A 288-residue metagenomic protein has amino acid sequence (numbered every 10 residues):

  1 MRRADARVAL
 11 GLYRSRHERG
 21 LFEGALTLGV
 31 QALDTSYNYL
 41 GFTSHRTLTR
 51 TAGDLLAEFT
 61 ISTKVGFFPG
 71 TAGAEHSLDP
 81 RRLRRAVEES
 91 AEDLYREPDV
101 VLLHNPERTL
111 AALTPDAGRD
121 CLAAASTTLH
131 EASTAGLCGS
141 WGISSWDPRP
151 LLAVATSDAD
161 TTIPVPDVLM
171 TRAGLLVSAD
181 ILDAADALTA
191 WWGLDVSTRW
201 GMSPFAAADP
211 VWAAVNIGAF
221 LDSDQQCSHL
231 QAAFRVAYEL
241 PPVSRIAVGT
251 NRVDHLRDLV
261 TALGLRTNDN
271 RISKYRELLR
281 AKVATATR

Functional and structural regions predicted by a protein language model:
M1-V65, P69, T128: N-terminal binding-site loop/beta-alpha segment at the start of enzyme catalytic domains that lines or forms
A4, A9-R19, N38-G41, N105-R288: Beta/alpha (TIM)-barrel catalytic core signal, keyed to glycine-rich beta->alpha loops juxtaposed to Asp/Glu that bind
G20, R46, R81-E92, A123-T127 (+1 more regions): Short, contiguous clusters of charged residues that form electrostatic/catalytic patches at enzyme active sites, used
L26-T27, G53, Y95, T134 (+2 more regions): Residue-level signal for alpha-helix termini/capping positions
H45-A57, L83-L94, A185-L194: Short amphipathic alpha-helices and their capping/turn segments at secondary-structure boundaries
D54-R81, R96, V100-E107: Structural motif corresponding to the early beta-alpha repeats
R82-H104, E131-A135: CE4/NodB-like, metal-dependent polysaccharide N-deacetylase domain that modifies extracellular/periplasmic N-acetylated
